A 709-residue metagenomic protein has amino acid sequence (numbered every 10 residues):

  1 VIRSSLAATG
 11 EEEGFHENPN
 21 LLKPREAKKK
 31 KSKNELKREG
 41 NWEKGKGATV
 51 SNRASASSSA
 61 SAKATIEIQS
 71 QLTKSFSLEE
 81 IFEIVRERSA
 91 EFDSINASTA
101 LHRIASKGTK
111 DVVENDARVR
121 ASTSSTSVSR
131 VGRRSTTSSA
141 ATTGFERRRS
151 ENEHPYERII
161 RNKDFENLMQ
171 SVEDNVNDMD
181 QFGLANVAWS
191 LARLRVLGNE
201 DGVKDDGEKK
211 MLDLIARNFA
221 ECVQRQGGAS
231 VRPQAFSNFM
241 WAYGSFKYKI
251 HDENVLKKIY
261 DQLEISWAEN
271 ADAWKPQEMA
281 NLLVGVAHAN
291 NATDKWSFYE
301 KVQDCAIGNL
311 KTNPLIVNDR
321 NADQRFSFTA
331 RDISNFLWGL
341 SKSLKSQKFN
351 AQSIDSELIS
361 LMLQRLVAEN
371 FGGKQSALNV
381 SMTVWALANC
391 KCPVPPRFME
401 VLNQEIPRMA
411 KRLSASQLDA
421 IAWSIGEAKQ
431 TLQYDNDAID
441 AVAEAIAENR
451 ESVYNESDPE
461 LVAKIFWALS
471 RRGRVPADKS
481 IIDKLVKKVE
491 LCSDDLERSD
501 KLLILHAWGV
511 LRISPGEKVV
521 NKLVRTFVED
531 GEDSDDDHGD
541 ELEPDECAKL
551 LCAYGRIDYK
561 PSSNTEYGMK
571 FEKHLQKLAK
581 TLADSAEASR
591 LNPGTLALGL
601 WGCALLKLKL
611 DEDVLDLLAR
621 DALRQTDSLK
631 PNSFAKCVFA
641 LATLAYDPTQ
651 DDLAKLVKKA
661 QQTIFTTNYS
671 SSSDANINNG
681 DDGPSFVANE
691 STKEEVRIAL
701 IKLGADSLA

Functional and structural regions predicted by a protein language model:
R3-A709: Eukaryotic RNA-binding helical-repeat scaffolds
